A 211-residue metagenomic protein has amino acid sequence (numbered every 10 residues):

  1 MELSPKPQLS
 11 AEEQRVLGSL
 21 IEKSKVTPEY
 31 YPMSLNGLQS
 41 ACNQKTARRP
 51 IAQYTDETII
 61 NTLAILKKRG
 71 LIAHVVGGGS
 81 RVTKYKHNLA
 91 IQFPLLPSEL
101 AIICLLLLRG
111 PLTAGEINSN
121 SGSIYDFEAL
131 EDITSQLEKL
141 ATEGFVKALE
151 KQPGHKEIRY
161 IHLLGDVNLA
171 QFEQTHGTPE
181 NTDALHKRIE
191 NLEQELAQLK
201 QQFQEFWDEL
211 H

Functional and structural regions predicted by a protein language model:
E2-P32, G77-P111, I161-L164, E180: Short alpha-helical segments that sit at the start of domains
T27-Q53, P111-F127: Short acidic, hydrophobic short linear motifs in intrinsically disordered regions
S40-E57, A64-R69, G79: A positional/architectural concept
I51, H155, H176-G177: Low-complexity, Ser/Thr/Pro-rich intrinsically disordered linker/stalk segments at domain junctions
I60-L63, K67-G77, L137-Q152: A short, conserved structural fragment
Y85, L89, L95-Q136, F145-K147 (+1 more regions): Extended, charged alpha-helical interaction scaffolds
N120, E150-V167, Q201-H211: Helical coiled-coil/dimerization "stalks" and their immediately adjacent regulatory linkers at helix->disorder
T175-L210: Amphipathic alpha-helical oligomerization/assembly segments
